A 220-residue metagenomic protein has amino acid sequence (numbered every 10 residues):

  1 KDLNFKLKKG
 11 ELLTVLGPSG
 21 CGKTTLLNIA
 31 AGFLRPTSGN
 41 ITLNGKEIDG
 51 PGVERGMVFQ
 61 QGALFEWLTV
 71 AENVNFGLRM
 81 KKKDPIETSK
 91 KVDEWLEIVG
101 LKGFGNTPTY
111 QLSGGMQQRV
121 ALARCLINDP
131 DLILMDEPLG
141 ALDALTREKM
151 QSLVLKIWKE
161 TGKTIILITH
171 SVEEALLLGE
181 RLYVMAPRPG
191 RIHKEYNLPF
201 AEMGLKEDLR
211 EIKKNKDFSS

Functional and structural regions predicted by a protein language model:
L16-P18: The feature captures the beta-strand-to-loop junction immediately N-terminal to the Walker
A31: Helix-to-loop junction immediately C-terminal to a conserved catalytic motif
G39-G50: Conserved ABC transporter NBD signature motif
A71-R79, S89, D93, N197: Short helical segment in ABC ATPase nucleotide-binding domains corresponding to the A-loop/adjacent helical element
I86-F104, K156: Conserved ABC ATPase "signature" region
T107-Y110, N128: Conserved signature/switch motifs of ABC ATPase nucleotide-binding domains
L122: Hydrophobic anchor residue at the start of the ABC signature
I133-D136: Catalytic Walker B motif of ABC-type/P-loop ATPase nucleotide-binding domains
